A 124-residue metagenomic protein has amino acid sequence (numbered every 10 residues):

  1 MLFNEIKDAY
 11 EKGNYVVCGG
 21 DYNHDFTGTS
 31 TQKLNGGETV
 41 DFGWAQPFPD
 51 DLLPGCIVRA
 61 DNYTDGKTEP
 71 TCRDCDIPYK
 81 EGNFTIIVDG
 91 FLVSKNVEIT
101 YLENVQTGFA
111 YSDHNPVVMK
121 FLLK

Functional and structural regions predicted by a protein language model:
M1-K124: Active-site regions of metal-assisted phosphoester/phosphodiester hydrolases, unifying DNase/endonuclease modules
